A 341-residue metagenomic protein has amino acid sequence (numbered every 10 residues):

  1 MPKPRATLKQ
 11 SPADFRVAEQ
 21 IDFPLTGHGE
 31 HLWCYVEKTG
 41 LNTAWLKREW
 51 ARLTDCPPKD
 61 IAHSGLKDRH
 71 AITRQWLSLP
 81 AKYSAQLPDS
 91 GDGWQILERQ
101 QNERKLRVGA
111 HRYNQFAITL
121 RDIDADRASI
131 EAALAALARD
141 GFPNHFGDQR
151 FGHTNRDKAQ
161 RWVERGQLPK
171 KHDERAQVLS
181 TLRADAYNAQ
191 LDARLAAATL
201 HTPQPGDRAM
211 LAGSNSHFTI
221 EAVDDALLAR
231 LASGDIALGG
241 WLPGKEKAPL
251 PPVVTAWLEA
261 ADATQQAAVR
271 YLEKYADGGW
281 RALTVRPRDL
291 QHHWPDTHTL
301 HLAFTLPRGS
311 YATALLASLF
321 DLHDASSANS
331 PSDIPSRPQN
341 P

Functional and structural regions predicted by a protein language model:
M1-P341: Non-catalytic, substrate/partner-engaging modules appended to enzymatic cores
